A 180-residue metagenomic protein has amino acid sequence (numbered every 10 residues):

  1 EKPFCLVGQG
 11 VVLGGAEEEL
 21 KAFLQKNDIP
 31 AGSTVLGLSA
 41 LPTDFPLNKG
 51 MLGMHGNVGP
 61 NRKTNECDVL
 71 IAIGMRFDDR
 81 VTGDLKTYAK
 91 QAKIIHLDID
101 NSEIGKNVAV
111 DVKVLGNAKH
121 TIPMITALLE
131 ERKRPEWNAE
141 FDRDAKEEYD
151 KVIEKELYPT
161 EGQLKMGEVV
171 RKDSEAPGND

Functional and structural regions predicted by a protein language model:
E1-P46, F141-D180: Cofactor-pocket helix-loop regions in the catalytic cores of large enzyme subunits
F4, V12-L13, S39, D78-D79 (+2 more regions): Short, acidic Gly/Pro/Ser/Thr-rich loop/turn segments
Q9-I95: Glycine-rich, anion-gripping cofactor-binding loops and their flanking helix/strand elements in enzyme active sites
Q91-D180: Phosphate/pyrophosphate-binding active-site segments
